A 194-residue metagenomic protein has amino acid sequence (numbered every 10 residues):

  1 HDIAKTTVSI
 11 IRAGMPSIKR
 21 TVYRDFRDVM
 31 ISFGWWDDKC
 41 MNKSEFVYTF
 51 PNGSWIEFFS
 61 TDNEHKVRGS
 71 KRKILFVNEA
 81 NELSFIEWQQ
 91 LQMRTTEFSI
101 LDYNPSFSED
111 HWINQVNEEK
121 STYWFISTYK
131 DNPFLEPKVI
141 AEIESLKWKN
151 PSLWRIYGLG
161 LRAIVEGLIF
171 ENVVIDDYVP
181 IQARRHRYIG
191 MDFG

Functional and structural regions predicted by a protein language model:
D2-K19: Conserved SF1/SF2 helicase motif Ia
A4-T6, E97, H186-R187: Nucleotide donor/acceptor-binding cores
I10, F58, S99, T122-I126 (+1 more regions): Conserved beta-strand scaffold positions in the cores of enzyme catalytic domains, especially in NTP/NDP-utilizing
G14-K73, R162: Inter-Walker segment of RecA-like/P-loop motor cores
I74-L75, Y188: Hydrophobic "anchor" residues on beta-strands that sit immediately upstream of conserved functional sites
N78-A80: Walker B catalytic acidic pair
E82-N150: ASCE P-loop NTPase helicase motor core
N132-G194: ATPase catalytic-site recognition across NTP-hydrolyzing enzymes
